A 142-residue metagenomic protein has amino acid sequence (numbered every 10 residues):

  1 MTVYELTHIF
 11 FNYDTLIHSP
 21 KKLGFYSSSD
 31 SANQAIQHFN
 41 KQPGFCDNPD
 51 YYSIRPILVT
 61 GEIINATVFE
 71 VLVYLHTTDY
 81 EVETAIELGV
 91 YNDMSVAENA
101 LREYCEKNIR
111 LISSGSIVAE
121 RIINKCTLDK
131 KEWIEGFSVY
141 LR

Functional and structural regions predicted by a protein language model:
M1-T7, D30-A35, R142: Extreme N-terminal leader/activation tails
V3-N12, T67-T78: A short beta-strand micro-motif
Y4, Y26, F39, F69 (+2 more regions): Tyrosine-centered aromatic motifs in long, intrinsically disordered, low-complexity repeat arrays
Y13, F25, Q42-F45, G89-D93 (+1 more regions): Tandem-repeat/low-complexity and Cys-motif detector
D14-T15, S31-A35, G44, D79 (+2 more regions): Short loop/beta submotifs within extracellular cysteine-rich repeat domains
T15, H76, Y80-E83, G136: N-terminal Sec-dependent export signals
I17-D30, V82-S95: A short, exposed loop/beta-hairpin motif centered on an aromatic-Gly-Thr core
P20, H38-E70, A85, E98 (+1 more regions): Short, mixed-charge low-complexity intrinsically disordered segments
